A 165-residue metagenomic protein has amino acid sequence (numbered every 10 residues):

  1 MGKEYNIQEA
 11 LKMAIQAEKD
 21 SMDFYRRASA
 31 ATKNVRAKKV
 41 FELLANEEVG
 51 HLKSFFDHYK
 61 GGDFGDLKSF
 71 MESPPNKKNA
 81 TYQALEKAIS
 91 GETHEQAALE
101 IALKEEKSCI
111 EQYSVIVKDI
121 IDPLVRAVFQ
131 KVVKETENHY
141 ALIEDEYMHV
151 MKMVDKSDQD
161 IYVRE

Functional and structural regions predicted by a protein language model:
M1-E165: Iron-associated oxidoreductase/ferritin-like identity signal
